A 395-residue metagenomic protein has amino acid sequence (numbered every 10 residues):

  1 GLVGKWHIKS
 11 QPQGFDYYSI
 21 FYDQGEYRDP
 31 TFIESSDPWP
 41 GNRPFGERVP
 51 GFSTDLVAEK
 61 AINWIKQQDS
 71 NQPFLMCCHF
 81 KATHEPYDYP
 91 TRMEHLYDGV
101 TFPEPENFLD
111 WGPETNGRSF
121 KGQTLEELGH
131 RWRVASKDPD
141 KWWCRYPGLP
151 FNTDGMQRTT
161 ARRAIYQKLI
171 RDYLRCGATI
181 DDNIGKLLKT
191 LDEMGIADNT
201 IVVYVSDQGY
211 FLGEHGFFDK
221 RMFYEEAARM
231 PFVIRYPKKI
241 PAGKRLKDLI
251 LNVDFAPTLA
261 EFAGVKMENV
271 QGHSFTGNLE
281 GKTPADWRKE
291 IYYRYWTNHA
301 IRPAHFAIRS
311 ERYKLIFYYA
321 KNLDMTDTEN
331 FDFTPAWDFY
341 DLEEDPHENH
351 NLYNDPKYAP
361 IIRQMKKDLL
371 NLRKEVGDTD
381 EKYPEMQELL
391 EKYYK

Functional and structural regions predicted by a protein language model:
G1-S10, A263-Q271: Short, well-structured beta-strand/strand-turn elements
G4, D29-P30, A61: Catalytic cores of nucleotide-sugar-dependent glycosyltransferases that transfer UDP/GDP/TDP-activated
F15-D16, M230: Short, well-ordered alpha-helix to beta-strand connector turns
Y17, Y22, P73, P86 (+8 more regions): C-terminal cap/loop subdomain of S1 sulfatases and analogous C-terminal strand-loop tails that border
Q24-V49, I65-Q72, C77-I250, E261-V270 (+4 more regions): Active-site-proximal cap/lid insertion segments
R48-V57: Outer-membrane beta-barrel proteins
M365-L369: Short amphipathic alpha-helical coiled-coil/interface segments
